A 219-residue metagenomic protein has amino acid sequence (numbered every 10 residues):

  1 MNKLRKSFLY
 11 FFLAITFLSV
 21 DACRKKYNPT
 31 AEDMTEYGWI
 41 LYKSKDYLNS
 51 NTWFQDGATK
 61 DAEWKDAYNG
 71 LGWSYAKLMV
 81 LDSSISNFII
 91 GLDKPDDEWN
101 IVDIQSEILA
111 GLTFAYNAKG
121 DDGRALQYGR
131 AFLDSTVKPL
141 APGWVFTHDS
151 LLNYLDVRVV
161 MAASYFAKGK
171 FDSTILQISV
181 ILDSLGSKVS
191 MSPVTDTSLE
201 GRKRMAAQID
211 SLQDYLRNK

Functional and structural regions predicted by a protein language model:
D93-Q105, S135-L151, K188-V194: Flexible helix-coil transition and linker loops at the boundaries of alpha-helical arrays
L151-L152, V159-K219: Terminal, low-structured helical/coil segments at or just beyond the last alpha-helical repeat
